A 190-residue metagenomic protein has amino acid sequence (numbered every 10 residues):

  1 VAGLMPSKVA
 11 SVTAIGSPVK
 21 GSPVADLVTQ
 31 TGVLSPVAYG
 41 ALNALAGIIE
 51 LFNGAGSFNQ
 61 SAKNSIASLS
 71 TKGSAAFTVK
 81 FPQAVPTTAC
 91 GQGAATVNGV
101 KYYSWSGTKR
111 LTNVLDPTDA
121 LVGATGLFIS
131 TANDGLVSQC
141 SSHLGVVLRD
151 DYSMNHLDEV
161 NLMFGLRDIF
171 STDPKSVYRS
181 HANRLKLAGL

Functional and structural regions predicted by a protein language model:
G3-L190: Helical cap/lid subdomain of alpha/beta-hydrolase-fold lipid enzymes that gates access to the catalytic pocket
